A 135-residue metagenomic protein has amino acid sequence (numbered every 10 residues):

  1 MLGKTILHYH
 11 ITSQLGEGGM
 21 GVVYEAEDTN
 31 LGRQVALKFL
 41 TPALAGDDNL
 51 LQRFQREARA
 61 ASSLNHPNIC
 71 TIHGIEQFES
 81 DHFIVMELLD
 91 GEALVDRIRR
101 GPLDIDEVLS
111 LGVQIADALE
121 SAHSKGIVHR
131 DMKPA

Functional and structural regions predicted by a protein language model:
M1-A135: Conserved ATP-binding/catalytic core of the eukaryotic-like protein kinase fold, especially serine/threonine kinases
